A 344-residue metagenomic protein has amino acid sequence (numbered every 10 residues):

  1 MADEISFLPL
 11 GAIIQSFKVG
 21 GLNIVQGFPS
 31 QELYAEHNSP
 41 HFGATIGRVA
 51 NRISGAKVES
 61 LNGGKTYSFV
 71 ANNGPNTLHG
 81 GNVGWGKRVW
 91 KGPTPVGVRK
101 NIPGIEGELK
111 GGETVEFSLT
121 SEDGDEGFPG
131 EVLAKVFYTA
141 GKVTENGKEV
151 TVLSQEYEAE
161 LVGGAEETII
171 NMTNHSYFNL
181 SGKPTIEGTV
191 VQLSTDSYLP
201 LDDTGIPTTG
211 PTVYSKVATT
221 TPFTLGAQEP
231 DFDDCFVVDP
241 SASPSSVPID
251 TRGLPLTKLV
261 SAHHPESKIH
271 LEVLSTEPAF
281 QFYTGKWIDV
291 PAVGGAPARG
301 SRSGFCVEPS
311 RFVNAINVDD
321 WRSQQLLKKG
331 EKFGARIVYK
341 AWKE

Functional and structural regions predicted by a protein language model:
M1-E344: An exposed, glycine/acidic-rich loop-and-rim segment of catalytic or binding clefts
